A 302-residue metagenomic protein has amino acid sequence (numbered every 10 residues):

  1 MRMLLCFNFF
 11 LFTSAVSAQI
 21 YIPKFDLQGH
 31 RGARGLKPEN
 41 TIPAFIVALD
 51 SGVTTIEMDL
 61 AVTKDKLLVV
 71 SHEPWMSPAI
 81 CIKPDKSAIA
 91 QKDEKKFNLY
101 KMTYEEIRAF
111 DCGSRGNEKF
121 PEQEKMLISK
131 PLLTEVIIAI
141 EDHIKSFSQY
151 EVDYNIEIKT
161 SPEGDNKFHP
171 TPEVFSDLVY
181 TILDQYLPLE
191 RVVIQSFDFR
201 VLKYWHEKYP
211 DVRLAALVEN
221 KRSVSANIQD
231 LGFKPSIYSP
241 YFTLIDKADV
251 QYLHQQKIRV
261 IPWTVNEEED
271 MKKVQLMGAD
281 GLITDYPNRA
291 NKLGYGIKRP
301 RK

Functional and structural regions predicted by a protein language model:
M1-Y21: Bacterial Sec-dependent N-terminal signal peptides
A18-K302: Phosphate-group recognition and catalysis centered on beta-loop-alpha active-site segments
